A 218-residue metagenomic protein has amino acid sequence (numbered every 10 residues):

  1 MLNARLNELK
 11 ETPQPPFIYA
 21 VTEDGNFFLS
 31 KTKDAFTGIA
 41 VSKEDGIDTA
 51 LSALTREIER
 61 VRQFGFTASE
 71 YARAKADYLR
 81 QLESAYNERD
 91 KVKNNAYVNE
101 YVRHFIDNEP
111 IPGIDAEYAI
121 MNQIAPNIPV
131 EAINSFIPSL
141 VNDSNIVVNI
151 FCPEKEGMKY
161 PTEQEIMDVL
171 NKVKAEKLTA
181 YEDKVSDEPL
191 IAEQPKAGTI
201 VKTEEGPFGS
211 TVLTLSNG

Functional and structural regions predicted by a protein language model:
M1-L2, G218: Active/ligand-binding-proximal structured segments within catalytic/core domains that scaffold catalytic residues
L2-V130, N145-P153: M16 family metallopeptidases and their MPP-like homologs
N7, A72-A76, R80-E83, R103-G218: Proteolytic maturation boundary segments
